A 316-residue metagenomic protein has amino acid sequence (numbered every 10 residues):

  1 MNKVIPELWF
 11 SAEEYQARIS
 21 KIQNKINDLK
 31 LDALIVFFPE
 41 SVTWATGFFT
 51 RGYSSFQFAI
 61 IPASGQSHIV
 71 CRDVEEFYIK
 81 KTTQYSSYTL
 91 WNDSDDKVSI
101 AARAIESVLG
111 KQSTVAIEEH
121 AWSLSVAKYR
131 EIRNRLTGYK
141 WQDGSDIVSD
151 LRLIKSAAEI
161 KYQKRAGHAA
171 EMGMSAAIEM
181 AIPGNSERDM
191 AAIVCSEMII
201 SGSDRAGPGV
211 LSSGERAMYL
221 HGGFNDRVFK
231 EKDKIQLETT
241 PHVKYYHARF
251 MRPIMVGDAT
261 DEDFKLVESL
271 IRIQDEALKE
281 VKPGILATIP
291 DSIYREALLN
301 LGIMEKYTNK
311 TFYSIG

Functional and structural regions predicted by a protein language model:
M1-G316: Active-site neighborhoods and metal-handling regions in enzymes and metal-associated proteins
